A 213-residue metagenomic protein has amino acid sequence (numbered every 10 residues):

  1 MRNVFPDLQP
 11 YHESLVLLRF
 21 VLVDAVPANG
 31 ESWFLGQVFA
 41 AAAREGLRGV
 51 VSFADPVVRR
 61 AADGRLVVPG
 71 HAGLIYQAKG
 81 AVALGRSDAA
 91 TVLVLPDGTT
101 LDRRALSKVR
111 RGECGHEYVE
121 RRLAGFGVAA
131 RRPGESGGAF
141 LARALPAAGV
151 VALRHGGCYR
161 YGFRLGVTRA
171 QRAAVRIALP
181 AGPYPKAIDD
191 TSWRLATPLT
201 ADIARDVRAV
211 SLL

Functional and structural regions predicted by a protein language model:
M1-P146: Acyl-donor binding region in acyl/amide transferases
A25, A173-A174: Aromatic-glycine-rich donor-binding/catalytic loop that engages nucleotide-sugar donors across glycosyltransferases
R103, T168-Q171: Short, charged/polar, Gly/Pro-enriched secondary-structure boundary elements
L145-L153: Short proline/glycine-enriched turn/loop segments at secondary-structure junctions
G156-R160: Short hydrophobic/aromatic beta-strand or adjacent loop that forms the aromatic wall/cage of a ligand/substrate-binding
F163-V167: Short beta-strand-to-coil "C-cap" segments at the C-terminal boundary of structured domains/repeats, marking
A174-L213: Short, cationic low-complexity segments
